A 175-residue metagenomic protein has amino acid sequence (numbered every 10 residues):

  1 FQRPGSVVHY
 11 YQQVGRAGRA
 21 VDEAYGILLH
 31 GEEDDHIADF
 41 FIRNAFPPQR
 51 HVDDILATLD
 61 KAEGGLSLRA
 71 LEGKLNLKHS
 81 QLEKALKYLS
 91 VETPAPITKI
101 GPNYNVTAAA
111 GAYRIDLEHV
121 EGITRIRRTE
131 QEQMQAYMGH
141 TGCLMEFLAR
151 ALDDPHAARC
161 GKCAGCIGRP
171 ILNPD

Functional and structural regions predicted by a protein language model:
F1-A45: Conserved RecA-like helicase motor core of SF1/SF2 enzymes
P47-D175: C-terminal accessory/connector segments of nucleic-acid motor ATPases
